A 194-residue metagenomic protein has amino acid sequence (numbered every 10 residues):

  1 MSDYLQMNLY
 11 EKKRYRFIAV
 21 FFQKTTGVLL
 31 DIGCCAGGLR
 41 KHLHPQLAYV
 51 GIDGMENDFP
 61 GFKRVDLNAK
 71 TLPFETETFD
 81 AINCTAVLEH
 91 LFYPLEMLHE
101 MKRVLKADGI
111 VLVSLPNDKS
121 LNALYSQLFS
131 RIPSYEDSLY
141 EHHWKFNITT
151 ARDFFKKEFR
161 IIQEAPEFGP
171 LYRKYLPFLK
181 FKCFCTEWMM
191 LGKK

Functional and structural regions predicted by a protein language model:
M1-E75, A81-C84, L98, E167-P170 (+1 more regions): Conserved N-terminal segment of class I S-adenosyl-L-methionine
Y4-N8, G38, F92-E100, I110-K193: S-adenosyl-L-methionine-dependent methyltransferase catalytic module, highlighting the catalytic core
Q23, H44, F92, K106 (+1 more regions): Short conserved AdoMet
A69, E89, S120: Active-site micro-motifs of SAM-dependent methyltransferase domains
N83-Y93: A short SAM/SAH-binding and catalytic strip from SAM-dependent methyltransferases
